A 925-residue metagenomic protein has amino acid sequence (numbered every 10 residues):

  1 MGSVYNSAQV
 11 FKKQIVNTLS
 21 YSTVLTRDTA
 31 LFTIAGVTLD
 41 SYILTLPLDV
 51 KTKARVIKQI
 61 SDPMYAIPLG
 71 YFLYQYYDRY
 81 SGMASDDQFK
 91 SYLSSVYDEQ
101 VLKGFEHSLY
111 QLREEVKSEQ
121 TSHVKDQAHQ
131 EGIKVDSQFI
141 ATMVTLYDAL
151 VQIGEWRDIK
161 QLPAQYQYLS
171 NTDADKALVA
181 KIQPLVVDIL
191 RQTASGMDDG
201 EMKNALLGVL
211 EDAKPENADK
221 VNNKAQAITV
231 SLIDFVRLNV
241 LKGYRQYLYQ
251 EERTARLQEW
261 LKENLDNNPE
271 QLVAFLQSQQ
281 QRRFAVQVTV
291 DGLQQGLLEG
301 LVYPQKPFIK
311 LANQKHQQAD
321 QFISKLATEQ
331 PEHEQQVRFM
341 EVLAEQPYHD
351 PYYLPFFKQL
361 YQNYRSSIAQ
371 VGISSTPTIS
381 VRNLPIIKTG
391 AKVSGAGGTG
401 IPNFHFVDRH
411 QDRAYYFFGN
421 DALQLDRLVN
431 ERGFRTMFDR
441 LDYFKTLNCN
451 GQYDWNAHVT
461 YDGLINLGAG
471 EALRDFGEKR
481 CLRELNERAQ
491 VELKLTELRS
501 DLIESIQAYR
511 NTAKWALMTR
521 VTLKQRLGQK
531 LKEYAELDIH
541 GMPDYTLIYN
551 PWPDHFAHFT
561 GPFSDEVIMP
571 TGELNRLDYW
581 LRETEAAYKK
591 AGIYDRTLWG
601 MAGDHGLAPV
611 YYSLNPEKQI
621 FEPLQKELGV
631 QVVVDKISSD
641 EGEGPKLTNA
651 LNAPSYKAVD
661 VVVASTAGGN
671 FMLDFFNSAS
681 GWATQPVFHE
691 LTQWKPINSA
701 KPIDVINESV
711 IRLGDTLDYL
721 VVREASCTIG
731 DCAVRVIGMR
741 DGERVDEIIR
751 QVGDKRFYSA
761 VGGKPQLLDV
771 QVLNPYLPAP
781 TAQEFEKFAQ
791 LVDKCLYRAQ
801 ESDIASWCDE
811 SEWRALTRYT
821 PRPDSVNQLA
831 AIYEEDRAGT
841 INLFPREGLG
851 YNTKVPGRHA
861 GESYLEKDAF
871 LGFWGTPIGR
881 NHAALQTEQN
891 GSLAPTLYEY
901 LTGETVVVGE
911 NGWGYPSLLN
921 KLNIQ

Functional and structural regions predicted by a protein language model:
L25-L31, V37, Y42, Q59-Q100 (+12 more regions): N-terminal secretory/membrane-targeting segments
L69, D148, A225-Q226, V230-D234 (+13 more regions): Secreted, luminal/periplasmic, and some membrane-associated catalytic domains that remodel anionic oxygen-ester
A180-E263, S375-S564, G669, R756 (+2 more regions): His/Asp/Glu-rich, glycine-adjacent segments that coordinate divalent cations and/or stabilize oxyanion chemistry on
A227, Y244, E252, R256 (+9 more regions): A long, amphipathic alpha-helix that forms part of the scaffold/cap immediately adjacent to metal-dependent active
R282-L298, L360, I387, L441 (+7 more regions): Beta-strand elements within well-structured catalytic alpha/beta cores of enzymes that handle phosphate/sulfate esters
G296-P304, F308-I309, G397-G400, A457-Y461 (+3 more regions): Short, solvent-exposed loop/turn and secondary-structure capping segments
P351, L428-R432, G572, E641-F671 (+6 more regions): A short beta-strand-to-alpha-helix junction
R846-A884: Low-complexity, glycine/alanine/valine/leucine- and proline-rich hydrophobic stretches
